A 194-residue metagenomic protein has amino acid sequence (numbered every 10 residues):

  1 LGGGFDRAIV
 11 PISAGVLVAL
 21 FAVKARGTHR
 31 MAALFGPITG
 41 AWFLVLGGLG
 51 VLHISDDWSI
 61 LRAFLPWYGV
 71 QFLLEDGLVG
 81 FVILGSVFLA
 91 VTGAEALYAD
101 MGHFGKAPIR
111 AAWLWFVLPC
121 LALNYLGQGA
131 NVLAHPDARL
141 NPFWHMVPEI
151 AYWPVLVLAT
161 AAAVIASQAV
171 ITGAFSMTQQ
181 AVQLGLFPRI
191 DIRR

Functional and structural regions predicted by a protein language model:
L1-R194: The structured alpha-helical core of multi-pass membrane proteins
